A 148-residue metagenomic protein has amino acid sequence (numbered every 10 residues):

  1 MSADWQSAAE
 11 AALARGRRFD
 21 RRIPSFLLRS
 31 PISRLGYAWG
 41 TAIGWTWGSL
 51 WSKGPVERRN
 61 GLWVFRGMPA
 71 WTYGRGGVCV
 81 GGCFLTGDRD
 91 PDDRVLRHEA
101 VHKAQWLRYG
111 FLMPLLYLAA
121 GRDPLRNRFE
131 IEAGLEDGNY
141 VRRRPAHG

Functional and structural regions predicted by a protein language model:
M1-W39: N-terminal low-structure segments adjacent to metalloprotease catalytic domains across cellular compartments
S2-A3, A9, A14, M113-L116 (+2 more regions): Anionic, Ser/Thr-rich low-complexity intrinsically disordered regions
I23-R58, L107-L118: A transmembrane-helix-recognition feature enriched in membrane-embedded lipid enzymes and envelope glyco-/phospholipid
K53-W63, P124-N139: Membrane-interface alpha-helices
W63-D90: Active-site scaffold of zinc-dependent metalloenzymes
Y73, Q105-L135, A146: Post-HEXXH active-site segment of zinc metalloproteases
R94-W106: Active-site recognition of the HExxH zinc-binding catalytic motif
